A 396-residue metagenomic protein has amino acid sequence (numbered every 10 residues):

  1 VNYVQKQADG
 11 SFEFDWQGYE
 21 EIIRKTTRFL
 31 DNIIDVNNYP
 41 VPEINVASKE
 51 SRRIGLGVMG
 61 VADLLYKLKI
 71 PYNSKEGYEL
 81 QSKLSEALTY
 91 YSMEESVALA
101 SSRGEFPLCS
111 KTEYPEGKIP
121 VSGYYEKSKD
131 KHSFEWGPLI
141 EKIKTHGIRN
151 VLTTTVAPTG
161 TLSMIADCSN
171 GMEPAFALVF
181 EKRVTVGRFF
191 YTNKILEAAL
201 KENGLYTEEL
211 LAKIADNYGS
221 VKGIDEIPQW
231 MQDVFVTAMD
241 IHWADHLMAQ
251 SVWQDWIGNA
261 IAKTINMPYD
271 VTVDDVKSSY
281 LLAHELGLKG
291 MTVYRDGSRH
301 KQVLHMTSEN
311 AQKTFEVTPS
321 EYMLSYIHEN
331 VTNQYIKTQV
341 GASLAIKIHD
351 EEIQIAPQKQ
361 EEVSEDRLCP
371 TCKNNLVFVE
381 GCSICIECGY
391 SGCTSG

Functional and structural regions predicted by a protein language model:
Y3-Q17, P40-I44, L65-L80: Inter-helical turn/loop segments and adjacent helix faces that build the functional surface of alpha-helical bundle
I22-N45, K49, P71-P158, Q229-Q232: Internal maturation/activation junctions in enzymes
K25-D35, A47-K69, G223, M248: Core structural elements
T27-N37, K129-S133, K142-R149, T154-E316 (+2 more regions): Catalytic alpha/beta core of large soluble enzyme barrels
E362-E365, G381: Short metal-coordination and nucleic-acid-contact micro-motifs, chiefly zinc-binding Cys/His arrays
C369-C372, C385-C388: Short cysteine-rich clusters marking metal-coordination/redox-active sites
N375-L376, G392: Cys/His-rich microdomains that often coordinate metals
G389-G396: Short Cys/His-rich micro-motifs in 6-15 aa windows
